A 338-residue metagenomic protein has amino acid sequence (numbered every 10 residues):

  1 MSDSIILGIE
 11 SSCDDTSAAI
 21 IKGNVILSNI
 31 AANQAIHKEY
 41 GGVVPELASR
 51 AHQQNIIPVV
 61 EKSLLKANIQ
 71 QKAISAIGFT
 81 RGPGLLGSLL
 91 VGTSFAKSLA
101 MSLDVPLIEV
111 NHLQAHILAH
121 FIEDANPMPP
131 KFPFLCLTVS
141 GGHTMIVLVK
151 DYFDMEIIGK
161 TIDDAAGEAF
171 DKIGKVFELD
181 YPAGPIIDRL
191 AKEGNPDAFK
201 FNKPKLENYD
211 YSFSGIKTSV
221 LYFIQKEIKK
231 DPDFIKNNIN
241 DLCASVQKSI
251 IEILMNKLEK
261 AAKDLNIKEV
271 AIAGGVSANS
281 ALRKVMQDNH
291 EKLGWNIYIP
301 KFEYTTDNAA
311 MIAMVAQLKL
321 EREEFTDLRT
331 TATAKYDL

Functional and structural regions predicted by a protein language model:
M1-S2, V110-F134, V315-A316: Conserved phosphate-binding catalytic cores of ATP/NTP-utilizing and phosphoryl-transfer enzymes
D3-P83, H112, H116: N-terminal beta-alpha supersecondary unit
T16-I21, C136, T144-L148: Short beta-strand scaffold segments in enzyme catalytic cores
Q71-R81, L265-S277, Y298-K301: Short glycine-rich phosphate-binding loop at a beta-alpha junction
E109-V110, V270, Q287-I312: Conserved phosphate-binding/catalytic loops in two-lobed NTP-binding clefts
H116-I117, P300-L338: Glycine-rich phosphate-binding/hydrolytic loop that grips phosphoryl groups
K150-E193, K217-K226: Glycine-rich phosphate-binding loop plus the immediately following alpha-helix
R189-V270, N279-L293, L320-E323: A contiguous, well-structured pocket-lining segment that forms one wall/lid of small-molecule binding clefts in soluble
